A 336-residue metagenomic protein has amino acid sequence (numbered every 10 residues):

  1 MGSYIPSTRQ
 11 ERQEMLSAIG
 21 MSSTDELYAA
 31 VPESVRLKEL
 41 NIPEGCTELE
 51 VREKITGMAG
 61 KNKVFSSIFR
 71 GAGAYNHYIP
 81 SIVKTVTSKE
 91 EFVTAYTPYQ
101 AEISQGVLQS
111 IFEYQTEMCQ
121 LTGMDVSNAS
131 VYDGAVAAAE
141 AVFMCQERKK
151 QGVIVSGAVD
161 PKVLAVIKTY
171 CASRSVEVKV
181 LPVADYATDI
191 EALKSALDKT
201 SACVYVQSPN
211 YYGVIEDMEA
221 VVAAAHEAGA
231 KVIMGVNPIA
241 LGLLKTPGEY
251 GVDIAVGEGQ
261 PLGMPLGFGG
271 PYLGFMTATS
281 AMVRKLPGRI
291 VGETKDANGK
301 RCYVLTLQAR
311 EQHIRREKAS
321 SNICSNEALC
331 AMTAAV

Functional and structural regions predicted by a protein language model:
E26-L27, M118, I167-K168, L193 (+5 more regions): Buried hydrophobic positions in well-ordered alpha/beta secondary-structure cores of metabolic enzymes
L27, G248-M264: Conserved active-site segment immediately N-terminal to the catalytic lysine that forms the internal aldimine
L37-E113, I314: N-terminal entrance/gating region of PLP-dependent enzymes' catalytic architecture
Y99-I103, C119-A139: Short loop-beta-helix segment that forms the pyridoxal 5′-phosphate
Y132, V155-V214: PLP-dependent aminotransferase-class I/II
E177-P182, V221-V236: Short beta-strand/loop segments at the ligand-binding rim of alpha/beta enzyme cores
D189-I190, P209-A228, I239-T246: Active-site core of PLP-dependent enzymes with the aminotransferase class I/II
L262-V336: Active-site C-terminal subdomain of aminotransferase-like
